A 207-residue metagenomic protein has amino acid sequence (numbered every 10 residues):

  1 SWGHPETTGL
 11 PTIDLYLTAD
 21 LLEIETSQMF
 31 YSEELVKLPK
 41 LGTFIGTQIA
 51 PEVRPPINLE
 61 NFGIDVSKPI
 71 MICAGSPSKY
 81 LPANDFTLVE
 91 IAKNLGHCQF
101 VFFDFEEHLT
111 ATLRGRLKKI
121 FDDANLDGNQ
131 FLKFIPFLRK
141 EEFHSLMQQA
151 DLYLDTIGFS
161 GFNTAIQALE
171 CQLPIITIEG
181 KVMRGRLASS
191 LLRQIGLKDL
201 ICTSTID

Functional and structural regions predicted by a protein language model:
S1-P56: Active-site-proximal region of nucleotide-activated glycan assembly enzymes, centered on histidine/acidic-rich loops
P5-G9, T26-F30, N61-G63, I91-A92 (+1 more regions): A general structural signal for short secondary-structure junctions and capping/turn motifs
P5-T7, I24-E25, F44-G46, K79-P82 (+4 more regions): Flexible loop/turn segments at secondary-structure boundaries
D20, G75, I157: Glycine-rich, N-terminal phosphate-binding loop of Rossmann-like dinucleotide-binding domains
S32-E34, L126-K133, L197-D199: A short helix-to-beta-strand connector/capping loop
K40-R139: Conserved catalytic-core segment of nucleotide-activated headgroup transferases in glycan assembly
S145-Q148, L152, T156-I206: Catalytic binding pocket for nucleotide-activated donors in carbohydrate/polymer assembly enzymes
